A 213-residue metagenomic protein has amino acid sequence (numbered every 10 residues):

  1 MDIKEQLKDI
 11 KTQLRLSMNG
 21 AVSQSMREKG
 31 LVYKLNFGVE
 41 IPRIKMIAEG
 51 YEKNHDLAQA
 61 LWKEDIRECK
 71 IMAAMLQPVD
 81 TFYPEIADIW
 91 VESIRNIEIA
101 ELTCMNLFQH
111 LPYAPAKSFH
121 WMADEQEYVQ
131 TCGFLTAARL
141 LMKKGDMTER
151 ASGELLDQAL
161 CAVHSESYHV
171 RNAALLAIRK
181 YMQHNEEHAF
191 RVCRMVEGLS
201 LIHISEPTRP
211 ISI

Functional and structural regions predicted by a protein language model:
M1-E52: A eukaryotic "domain-start" boundary segment
E28-E49, I71-V79, A100-H110, T131-K144 (+2 more regions): Structural detector for internal amphipathic alpha-helices that build alpha-solenoid repeat scaffolds
Y51-A60, T81-V91, P112-W121, D146-C161 (+1 more regions): Amphipathic alpha-helical scaffolding segments comprising HEAT/armadillo-like alpha-solenoid repeats
R67, N96-E98, E127-Y128, Y168-H169 (+1 more regions): Alpha-helix N-cap/helix-start positions at coil->helix boundaries
E85-C132: Hydrophobic, well-structured mid-protein blocks that either form specific transmembrane helices
C161-S200: Extended alpha-helical scaffolding segments
I202-I213: Single conserved hydrophobic/aromatic residue that forms the stacking wall/gate of nucleotide- or nucleobase-binding
